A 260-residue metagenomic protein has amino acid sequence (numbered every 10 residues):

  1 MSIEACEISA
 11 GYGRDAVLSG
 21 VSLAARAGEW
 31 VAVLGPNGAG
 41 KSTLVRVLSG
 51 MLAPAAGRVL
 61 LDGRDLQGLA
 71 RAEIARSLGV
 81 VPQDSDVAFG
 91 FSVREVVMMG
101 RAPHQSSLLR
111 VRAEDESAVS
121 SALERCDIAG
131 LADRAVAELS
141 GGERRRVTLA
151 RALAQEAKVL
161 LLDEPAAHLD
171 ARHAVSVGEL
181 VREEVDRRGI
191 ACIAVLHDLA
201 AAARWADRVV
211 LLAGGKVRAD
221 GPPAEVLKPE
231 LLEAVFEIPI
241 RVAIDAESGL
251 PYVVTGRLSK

Functional and structural regions predicted by a protein language model:
M1-A5, S9-G20, A27, G68-A70 (+1 more regions): A short, flexible loop at the N-terminus of ABC-type nucleotide-binding domains that lies
L34-P36: The feature captures the beta-strand-to-loop junction immediately N-terminal to the Walker
S49: Helix-to-loop junction immediately C-terminal to a conserved catalytic motif
G57-D65, I74: Conserved ABC transporter NBD signature motif
M98, A113-L131, E156: Conserved ABC ATPase "signature" region
R110, A135-L139, E143: Conserved ABC ATPase signature
L160-E164: Catalytic Walker B motif of ABC-type/P-loop ATPase nucleotide-binding domains
